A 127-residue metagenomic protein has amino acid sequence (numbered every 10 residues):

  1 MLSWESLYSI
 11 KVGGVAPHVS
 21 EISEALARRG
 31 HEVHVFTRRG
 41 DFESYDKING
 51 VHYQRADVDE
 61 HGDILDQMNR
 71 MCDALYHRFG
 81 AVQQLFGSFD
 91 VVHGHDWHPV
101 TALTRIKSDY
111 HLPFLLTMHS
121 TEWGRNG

Functional and structural regions predicted by a protein language model:
M1-E43, N49-H52: N-terminal subdomain of nucleotide-sugar transferases
W4-Y8, V58-G62, T121-G124: A short, flexible beta-alpha/helix-coil linker loop
S9-I10, S108-G127: Acceptor-binding helix/loop patch of EC 2.4 sugar-transfer enzymes, predominantly nucleotide-sugar-dependent
F42, P99-L103: Short, well-ordered alpha-helical microsegments
V51-Q83, G87: A short, charged, and often flexible helix/loop element on the N-terminal side of the glycosyltransferase catalytic
D90: Conserved acidic residues
G94-P99, M118: Short His-centered aromatic/hydrophobic patch
